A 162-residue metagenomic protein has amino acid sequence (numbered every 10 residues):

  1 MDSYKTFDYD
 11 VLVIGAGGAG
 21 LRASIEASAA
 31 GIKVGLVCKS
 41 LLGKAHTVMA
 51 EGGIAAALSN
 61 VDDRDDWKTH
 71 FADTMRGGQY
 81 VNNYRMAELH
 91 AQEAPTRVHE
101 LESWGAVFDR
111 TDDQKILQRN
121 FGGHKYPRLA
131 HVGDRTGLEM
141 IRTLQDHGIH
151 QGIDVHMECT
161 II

Functional and structural regions predicted by a protein language model:
M1-V11, A29-A30, V132: Extreme N-terminal leader/targeting segments of oxidoreductases
F7-Y9, A30-K33, E51, Q151-I153: Short coil/turn connectors at secondary-structure junctions
V11-L36: N-terminal Rossmann-like FAD-binding beta1-loop-alpha1 element of flavoenzymes
K39-I162: Conserved N-terminal/central alpha/beta ligand/cofactor-binding core
